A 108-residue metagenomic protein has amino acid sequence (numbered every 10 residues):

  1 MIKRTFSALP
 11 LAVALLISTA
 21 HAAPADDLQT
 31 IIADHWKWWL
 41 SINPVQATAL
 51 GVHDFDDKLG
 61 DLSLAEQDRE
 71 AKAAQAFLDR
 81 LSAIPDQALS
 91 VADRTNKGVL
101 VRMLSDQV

Functional and structural regions predicted by a protein language model:
M1-R4: Positively charged n-region of N-terminal signal peptides that target proteins for export
A8-S18: Bacterial N-terminal signal peptides
H21-V108: N-terminal maturation segment of proteins
